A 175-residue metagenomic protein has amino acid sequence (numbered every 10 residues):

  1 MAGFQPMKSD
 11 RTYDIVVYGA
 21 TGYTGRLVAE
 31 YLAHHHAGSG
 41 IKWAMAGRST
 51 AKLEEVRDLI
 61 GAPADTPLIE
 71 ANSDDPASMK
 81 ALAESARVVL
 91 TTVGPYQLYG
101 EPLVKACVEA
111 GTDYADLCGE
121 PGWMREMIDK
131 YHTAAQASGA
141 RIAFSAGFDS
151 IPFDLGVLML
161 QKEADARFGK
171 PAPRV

Functional and structural regions predicted by a protein language model:
A2-T12: A short, basic/flexible loop-to-alpha-helix module at the beginning of a structural domain
Y13-H35: N-terminal Rossmann NAD(P)H-binding glycine-rich loop of SDR-like oxidoreductase domains
A37-K52: Conserved glycine-rich Rossmann-like NAD(P)H-binding loop of the short-chain dehydrogenase/reductase
V56-P63: Short, conserved SAM-binding/catalytic segment of Class I S-adenosyl-L-methionine-dependent methyltransferases
I69-Y99: Conserved Rossmann-fold cofactor-binding substructure of NAD(P)-dependent oxidoreductases
P95, A106-M124: ADP-ribose/adenylate-binding Rossmann-like module
C118-A140: Rossmann-fold NAD(P)-binding glycine/threonine-rich loop
A143-D149, F153-V175: Conserved anion/nucleotide-ligand pocket segment
